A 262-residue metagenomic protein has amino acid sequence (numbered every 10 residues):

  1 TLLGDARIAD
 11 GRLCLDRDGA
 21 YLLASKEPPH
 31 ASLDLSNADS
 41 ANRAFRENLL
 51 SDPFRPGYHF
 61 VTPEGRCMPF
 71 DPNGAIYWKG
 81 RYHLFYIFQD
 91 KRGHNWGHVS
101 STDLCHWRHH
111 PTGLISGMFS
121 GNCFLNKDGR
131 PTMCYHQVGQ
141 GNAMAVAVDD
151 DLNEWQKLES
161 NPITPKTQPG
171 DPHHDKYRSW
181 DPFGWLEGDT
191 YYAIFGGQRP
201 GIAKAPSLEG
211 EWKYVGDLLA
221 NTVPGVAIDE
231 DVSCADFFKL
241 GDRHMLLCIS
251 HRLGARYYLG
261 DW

Functional and structural regions predicted by a protein language model:
T1-R12, D16-I228, V232-S233, K239-W262: Beta-rich carbohydrate-recognition and catalytic domains
